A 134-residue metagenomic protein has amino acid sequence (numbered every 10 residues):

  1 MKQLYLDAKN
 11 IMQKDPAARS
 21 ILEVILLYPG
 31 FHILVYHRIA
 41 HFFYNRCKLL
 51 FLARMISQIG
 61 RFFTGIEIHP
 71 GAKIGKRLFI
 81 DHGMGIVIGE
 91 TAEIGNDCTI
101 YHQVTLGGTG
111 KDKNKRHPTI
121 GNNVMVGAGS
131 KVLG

Functional and structural regions predicted by a protein language model:
M1-G60, T64: Terminal amphipathic alpha-helical/low-complexity segments used for targeting or macromolecular assembly
P16, F51-L52, I68, I86 (+1 more regions): Short linear functional motifs in flexible/disordered or boundary regions
T64, P70, G75-K76, D81-E90 (+6 more regions): Left-handed beta-helix
